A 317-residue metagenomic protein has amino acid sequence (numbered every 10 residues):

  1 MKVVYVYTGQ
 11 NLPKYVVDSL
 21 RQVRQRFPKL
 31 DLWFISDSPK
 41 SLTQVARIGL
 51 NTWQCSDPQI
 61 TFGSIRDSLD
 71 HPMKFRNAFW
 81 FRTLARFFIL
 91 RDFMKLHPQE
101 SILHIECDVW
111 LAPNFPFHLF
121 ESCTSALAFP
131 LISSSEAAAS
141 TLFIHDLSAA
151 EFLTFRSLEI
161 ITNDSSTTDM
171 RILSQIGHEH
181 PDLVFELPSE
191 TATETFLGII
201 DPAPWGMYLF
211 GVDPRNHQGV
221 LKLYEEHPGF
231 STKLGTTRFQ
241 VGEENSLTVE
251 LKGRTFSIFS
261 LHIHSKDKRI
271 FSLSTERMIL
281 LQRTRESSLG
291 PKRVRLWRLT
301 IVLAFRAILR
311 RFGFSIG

Functional and structural regions predicted by a protein language model:
M1-P72, K95, D146-F152, K268-I316: N-terminal anchoring/stem segment of glycosyltransferases
L12-P13, W80-L84, S166: A conditional alpha-helix N-cap/helix-loop micro-motif detector
S36-S38, E106-C107, S189: Short, well-ordered beta-to-alpha junction loops that form the rim of enzyme active sites and present histidine/acidic
M73-F79: Surface-exposed cleft-lining segments at the edges of enzyme active sites
R82-L127: GT-A fold catalytic core of metal-dependent nucleotide-sugar glycosyltransferases, centered on the diacidic
A112-Q175: Conserved catalytic core of nucleotide-sugar-dependent glycosyltransferases
E151-V294, L299, L303, F312-G313: Catalytic core and acceptor-binding pocket of nucleotide-sugar-dependent glycosyltransferases
